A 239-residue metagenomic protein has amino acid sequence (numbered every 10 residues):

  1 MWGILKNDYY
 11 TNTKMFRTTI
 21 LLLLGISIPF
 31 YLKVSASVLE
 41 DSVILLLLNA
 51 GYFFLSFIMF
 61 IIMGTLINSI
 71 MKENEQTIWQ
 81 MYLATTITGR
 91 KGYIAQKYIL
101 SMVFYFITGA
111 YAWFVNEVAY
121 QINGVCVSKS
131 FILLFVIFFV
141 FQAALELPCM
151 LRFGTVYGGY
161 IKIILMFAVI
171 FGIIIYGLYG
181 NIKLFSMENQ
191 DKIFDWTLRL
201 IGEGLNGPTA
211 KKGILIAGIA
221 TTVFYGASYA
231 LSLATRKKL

Functional and structural regions predicted by a protein language model:
M1-T77, A95-L239: Hydrophobic alpha-helical transmembrane segments of membrane proteins
Y82-R90: Short helix-to-coil transition segments within interhelical loops that connect adjacent transmembrane helices
